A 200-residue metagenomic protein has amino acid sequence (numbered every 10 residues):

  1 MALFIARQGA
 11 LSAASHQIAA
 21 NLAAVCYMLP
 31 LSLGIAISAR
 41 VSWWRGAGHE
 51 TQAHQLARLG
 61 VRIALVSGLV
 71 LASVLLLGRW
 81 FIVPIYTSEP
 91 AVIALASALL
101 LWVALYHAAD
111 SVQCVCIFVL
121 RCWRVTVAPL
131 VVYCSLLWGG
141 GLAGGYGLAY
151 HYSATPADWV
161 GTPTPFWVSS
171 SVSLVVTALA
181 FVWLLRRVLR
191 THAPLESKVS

Functional and structural regions predicted by a protein language model:
M1-V25, W43, V83-P90, H151: Helix-terminus/linker motif at the lipid-water interface of multi-pass membrane proteins
S15-G78, S111-R124, A128-P129: Small-residue-rich hydrophobic transmembrane alpha-helices
L31-G34, V103-C122, A128-G140, G144 (+1 more regions): Short runs within selected transmembrane alpha-helices of multi-pass transporters and secretion channels
V41-Y106, L148-S200: Short alpha-helical transmembrane segments in multi-pass integral membrane proteins
